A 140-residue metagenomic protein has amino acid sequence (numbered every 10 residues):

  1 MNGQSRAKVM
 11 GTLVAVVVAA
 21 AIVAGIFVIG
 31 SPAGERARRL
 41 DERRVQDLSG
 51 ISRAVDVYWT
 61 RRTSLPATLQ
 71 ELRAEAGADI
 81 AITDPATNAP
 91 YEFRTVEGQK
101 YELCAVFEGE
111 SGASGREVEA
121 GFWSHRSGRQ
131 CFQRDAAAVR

Functional and structural regions predicted by a protein language model:
M1-V16: N-terminal Sec-pathway targeting helices
N2-R6, S31-G34, Q99-R140: Short, surface-exposed interaction loops/tails
L13-A15, I51, I80: Enrichment for repetitive, rod-forming helical segments
L13-R43: Amphipathic alpha-helical segments typified by the pilin-like N-terminal helix that continues immediately C-terminal
R39-R61: Membrane-proximal N-terminal amphipathic helix
R53-G112: Extracellular/periplasmic head regions of type IV pilus-like filament subunits
